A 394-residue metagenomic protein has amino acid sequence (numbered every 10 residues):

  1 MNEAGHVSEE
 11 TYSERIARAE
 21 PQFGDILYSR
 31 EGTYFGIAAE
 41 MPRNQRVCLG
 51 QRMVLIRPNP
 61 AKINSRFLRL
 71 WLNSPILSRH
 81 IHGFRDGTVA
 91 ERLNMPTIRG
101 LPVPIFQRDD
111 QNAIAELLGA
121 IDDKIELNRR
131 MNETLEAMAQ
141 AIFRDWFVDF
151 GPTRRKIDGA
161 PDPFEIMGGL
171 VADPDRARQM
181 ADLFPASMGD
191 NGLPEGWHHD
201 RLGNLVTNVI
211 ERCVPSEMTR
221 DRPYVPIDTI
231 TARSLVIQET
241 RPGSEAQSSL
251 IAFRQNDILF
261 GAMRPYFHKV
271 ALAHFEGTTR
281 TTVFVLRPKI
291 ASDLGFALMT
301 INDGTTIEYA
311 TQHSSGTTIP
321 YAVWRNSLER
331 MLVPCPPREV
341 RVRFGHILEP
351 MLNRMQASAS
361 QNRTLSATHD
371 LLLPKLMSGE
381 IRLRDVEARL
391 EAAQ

Functional and structural regions predicted by a protein language model:
M1-E3, A17, F23, P42-R46 (+4 more regions): Basic, amphipathic alpha-helical recognition segments used for DNA target recognition
M1-I26, L183-M188, G203-Q255, T279-R280: Sequence-specific dsDNA recognition surfaces
Y28-S29, L259-G261: A generic structural signal for residues embedded in beta-strands
G32-T33, P223, P265: Non-catalytic accessory segments of hydrolases
Y34-M41, F267-A273: Short, Lys/Arg- and Gly-enriched loop/turn segments at beta-strand edges
Q51-M53, N256, T281-V283: Short aromatic/hydrophobic "clamp" motif used to bind/position activated sugar donors
G100-P104, R108-F150, P174-V214, R338-G345 (+2 more regions): Non-catalytic DNA-recognition/assembly elements of restriction-modification systems
L127, D149, T153, D158-M167: Extended, domain-scale alpha-helical bundle/helix-rich regions
